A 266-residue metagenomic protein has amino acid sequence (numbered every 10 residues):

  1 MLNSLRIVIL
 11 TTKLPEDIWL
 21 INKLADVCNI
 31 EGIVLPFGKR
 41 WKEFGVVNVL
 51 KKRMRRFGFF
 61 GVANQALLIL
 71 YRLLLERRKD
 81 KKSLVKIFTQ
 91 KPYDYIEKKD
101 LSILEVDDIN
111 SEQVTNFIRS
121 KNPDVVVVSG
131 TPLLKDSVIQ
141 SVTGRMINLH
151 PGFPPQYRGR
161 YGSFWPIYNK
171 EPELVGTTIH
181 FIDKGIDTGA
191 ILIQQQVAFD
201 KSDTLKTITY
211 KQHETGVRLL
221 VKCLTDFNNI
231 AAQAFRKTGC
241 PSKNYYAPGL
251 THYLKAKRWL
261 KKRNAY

Functional and structural regions predicted by a protein language model:
M1-Y266: One-carbon transfer enzymes
